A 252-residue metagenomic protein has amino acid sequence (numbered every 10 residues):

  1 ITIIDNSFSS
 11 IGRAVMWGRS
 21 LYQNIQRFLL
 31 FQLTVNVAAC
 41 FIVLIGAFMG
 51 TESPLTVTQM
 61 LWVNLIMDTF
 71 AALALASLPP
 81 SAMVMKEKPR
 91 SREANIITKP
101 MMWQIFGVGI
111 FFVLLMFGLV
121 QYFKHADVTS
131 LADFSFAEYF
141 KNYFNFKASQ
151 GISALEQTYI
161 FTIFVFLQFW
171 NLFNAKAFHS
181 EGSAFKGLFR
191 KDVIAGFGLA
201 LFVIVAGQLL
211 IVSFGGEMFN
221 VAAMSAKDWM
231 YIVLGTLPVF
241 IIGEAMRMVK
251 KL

Functional and structural regions predicted by a protein language model:
I1-G182: Membrane-embedded transport module
L44-S53, Q121, Q208-S225: Transmembrane helix-loop junctions at the membrane interface of multipass transporters and ion channels
I97, M101, E181-V203: C-terminal membrane-solvent junction of multi-pass transporters and transport-like membrane proteins
W103-M116, I163-L167, I194-V212, G235-L237: Hydrophobic membrane-spanning alpha-helices of multi-pass integral membrane proteins
A126, A177, A245-L252: Membrane-interface capping segments at transmembrane-helix boundaries
F144-G151, K186-G187, S213-K227: Aromatic-capped, Gly/Pro-kinked transmembrane alpha-helices
Q168-L172, F240-R247: Alpha-helical transmembrane segments
S225-V239: Small-residue-rich transmembrane alpha-helices that serve as helix-helix interface/gating elements in multipass
